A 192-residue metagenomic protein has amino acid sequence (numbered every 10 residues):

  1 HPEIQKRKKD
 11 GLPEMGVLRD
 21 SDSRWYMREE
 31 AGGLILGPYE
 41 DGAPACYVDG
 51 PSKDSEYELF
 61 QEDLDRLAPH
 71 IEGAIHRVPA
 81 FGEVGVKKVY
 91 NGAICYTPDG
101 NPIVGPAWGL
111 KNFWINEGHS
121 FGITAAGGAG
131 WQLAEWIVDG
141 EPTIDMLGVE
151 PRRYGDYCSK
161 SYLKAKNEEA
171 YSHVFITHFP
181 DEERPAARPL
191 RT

Functional and structural regions predicted by a protein language model:
H1-D10, P69: Central beta-strand plus flanking loop segment that forms part of the substrate or channel wall within the catalytic
P2-I4, W25-M27, H119: Active-site PLP-lysine loop of aminotransferase-like
K6, L34-I35, A43-P44: Short, acidic Gly/Pro/Ser/Thr-rich loop/turn segments
G11-E14, D20-R24: Glycine-rich, charged/polar anion/phosphate-binding loops that engage phosphate groups from diverse ligands
D22, A31, A45-Y47, K53-L190: C-terminal catalytic lobe of FAD-dependent flavoproteins
Y26-R28, L34-P38: Short hydrophobic-aromatic micro-motifs
P38-Y39, Y47-V48: Short conserved micro-motifs at the rims of enzyme active sites and ligand-binding pockets
